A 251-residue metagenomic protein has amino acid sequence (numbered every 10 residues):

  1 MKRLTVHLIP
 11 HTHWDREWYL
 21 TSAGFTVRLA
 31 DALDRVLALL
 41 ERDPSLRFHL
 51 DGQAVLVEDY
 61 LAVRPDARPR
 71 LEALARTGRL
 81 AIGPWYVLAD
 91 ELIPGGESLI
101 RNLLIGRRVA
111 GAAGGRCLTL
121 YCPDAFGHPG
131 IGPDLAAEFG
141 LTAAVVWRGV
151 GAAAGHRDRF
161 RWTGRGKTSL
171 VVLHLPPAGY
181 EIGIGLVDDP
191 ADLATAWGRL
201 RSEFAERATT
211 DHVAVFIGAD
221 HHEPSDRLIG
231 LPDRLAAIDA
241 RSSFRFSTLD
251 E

Functional and structural regions predicted by a protein language model:
M1-E251: Catalytic-domain carbohydrate-binding cleft regions of carbohydrate-active enzymes
